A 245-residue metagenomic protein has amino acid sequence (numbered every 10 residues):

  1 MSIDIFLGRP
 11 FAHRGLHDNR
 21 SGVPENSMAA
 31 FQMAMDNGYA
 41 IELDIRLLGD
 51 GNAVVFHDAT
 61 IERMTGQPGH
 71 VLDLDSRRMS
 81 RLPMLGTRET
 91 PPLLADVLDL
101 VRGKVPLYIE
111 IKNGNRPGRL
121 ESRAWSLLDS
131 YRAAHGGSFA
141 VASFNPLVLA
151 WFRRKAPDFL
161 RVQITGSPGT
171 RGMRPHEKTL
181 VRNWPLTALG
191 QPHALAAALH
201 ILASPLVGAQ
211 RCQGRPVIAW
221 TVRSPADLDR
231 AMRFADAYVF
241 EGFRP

Functional and structural regions predicted by a protein language model:
M1-P245: Phosphate-group recognition and catalysis centered on beta-loop-alpha active-site segments
